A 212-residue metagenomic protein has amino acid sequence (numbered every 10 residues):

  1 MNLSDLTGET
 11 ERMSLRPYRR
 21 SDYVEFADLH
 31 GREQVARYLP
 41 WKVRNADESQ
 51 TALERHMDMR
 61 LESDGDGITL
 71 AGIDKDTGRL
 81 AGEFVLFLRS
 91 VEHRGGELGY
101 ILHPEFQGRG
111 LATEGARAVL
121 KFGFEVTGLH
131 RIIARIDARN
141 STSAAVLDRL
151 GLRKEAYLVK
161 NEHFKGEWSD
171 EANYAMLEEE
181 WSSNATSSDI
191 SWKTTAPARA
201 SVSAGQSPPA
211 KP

Functional and structural regions predicted by a protein language model:
M1-R37, E54, T69, I73-P212: Acyl-donor (CoA/ACP) binding surface of acyl/acetyltransferases
H30, L39, R60-E62: Hydrophobic residues in alpha-helical segments
A36-R44: A short gly/proline-enriched turn/hairpin at secondary-structure junctions
V43, E62, R89-E92: Alpha-helix boundary/capping and short turn/kink residues
R44-Q50: A solvent-exposed, acidic/Ser-Thr-rich amphipathic alpha-helical stretch
M57-A71: A short helix-loop-beta-strand connector motif used in the catalytic cores of GNAT acetyltransferases and, in some
